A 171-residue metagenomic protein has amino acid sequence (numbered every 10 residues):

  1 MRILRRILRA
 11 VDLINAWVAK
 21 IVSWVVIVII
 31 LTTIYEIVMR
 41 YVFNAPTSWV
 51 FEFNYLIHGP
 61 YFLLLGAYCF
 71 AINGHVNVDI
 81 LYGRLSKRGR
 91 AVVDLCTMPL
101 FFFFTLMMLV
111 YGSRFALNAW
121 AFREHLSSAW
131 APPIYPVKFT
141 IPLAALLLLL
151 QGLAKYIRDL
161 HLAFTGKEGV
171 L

Functional and structural regions predicted by a protein language model:
M1-L171: Alpha-helical transmembrane segments and membrane-interface helix-loop junctions in multi-pass membrane proteins
